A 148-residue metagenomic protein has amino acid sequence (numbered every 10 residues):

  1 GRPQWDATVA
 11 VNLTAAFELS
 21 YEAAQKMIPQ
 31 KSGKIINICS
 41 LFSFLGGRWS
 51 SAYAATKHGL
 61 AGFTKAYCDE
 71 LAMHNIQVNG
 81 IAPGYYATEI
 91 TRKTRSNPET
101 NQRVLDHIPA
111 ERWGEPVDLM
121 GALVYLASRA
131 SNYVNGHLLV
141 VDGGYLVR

Functional and structural regions predicted by a protein language model:
G1-V9, V104: Substrate-binding pocket helix/loop in short-chain dehydrogenase/reductase
S20, T56, T64: Active-site helix of classical SDR
S40: Residue(s) in the substrate-gating loop at a strand-loop-helix junction that position the organic substrate next
L45, V124, N135-R148: Short C-terminal tail/terminal secondary-structure segment of NAD(P)H-dependent dehydrogenase/reductase domains
G46-A54, A66: Active-site loop-to-helix junction immediately N-terminal to the catalytic Tyr of the SDR YXXXK motif in Rossmann-fold
A72, Q77, V134-G136: Short, small/polar-rich loop/turn modules that mediate ligand/substrate recognition or access, typified
I108-L119, A130: A conserved structural motif in NAD(P)-dependent oxidoreductases
